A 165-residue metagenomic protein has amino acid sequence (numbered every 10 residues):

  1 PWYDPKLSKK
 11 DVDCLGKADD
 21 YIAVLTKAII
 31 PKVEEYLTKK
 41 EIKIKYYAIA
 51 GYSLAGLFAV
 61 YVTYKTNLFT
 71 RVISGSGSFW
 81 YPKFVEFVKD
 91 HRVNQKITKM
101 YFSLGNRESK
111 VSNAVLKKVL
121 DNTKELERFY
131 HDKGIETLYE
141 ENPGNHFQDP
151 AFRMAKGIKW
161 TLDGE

Functional and structural regions predicted by a protein language model:
P1-E165: Non-catalytic cap/lid and distal C-terminal segments of serine-dependent acyl enzymes
